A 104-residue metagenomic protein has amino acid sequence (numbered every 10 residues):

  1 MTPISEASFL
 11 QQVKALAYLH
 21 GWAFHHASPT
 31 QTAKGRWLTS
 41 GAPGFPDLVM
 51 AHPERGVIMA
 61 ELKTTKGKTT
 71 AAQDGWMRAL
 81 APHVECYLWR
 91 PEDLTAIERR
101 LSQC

Functional and structural regions predicted by a protein language model:
M1-C104: Catalytic phosphate/metal-binding cores of nucleic-acid and nucleotide-processing enzymes, i.e., regions that mediate
